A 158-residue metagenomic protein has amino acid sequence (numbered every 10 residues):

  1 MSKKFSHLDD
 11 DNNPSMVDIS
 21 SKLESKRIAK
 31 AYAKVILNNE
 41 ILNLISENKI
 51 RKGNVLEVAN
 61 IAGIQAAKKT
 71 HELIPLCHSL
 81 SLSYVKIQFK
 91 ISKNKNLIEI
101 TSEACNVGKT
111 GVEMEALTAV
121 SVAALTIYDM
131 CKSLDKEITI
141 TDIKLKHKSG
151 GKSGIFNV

Functional and structural regions predicted by a protein language model:
M1-L56, I61-H78, Y84-V158: C-terminal binding/interaction regions
